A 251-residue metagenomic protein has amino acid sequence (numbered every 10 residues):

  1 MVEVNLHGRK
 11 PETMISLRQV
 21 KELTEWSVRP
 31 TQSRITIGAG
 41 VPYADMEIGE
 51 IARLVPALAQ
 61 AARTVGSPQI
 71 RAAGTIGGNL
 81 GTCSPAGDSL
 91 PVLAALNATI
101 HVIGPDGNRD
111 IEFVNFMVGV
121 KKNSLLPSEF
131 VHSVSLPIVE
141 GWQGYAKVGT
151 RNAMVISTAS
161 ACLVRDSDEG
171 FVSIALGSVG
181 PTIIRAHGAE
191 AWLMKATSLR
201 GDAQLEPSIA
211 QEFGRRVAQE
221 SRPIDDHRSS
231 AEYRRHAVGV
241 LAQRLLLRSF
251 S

Functional and structural regions predicted by a protein language model:
M1-S251: C-terminal structural segment of proteins
